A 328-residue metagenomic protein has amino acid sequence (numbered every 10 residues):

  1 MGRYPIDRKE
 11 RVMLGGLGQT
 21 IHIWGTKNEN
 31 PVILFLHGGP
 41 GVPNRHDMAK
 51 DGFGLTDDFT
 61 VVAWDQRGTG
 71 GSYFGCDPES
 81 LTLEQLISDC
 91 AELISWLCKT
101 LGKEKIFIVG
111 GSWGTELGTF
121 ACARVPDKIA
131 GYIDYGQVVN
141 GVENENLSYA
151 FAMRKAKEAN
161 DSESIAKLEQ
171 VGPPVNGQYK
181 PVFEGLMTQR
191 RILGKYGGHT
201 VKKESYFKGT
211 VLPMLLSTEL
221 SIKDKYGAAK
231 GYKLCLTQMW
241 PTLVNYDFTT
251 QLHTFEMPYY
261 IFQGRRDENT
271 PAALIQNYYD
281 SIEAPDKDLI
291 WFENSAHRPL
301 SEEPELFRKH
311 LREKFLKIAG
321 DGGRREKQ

Functional and structural regions predicted by a protein language model:
P40-G52: The serine-hydrolase catalytic nucleophile loop
T56-F74: Conserved alpha/beta-hydrolase
Q85-K105: Conserved acidic catalytic loop of the alpha/beta-hydrolase fold
E104-N146: Conserved hydrolase catalytic core segment
I129-V175: A catalytic-pocket lid/entrance helix-loop region that shapes and gates access to the active site across common
S162-T250, M257: Alpha/beta-hydrolase
F255, I261-Q263, D267: Short beta-strand/loop motif that positions the catalytic acidic residue of the alpha/beta-hydrolase fold
S295-P304, R308: Catalytic histidine-centered segment of alpha/beta-hydrolase-like enzymes
